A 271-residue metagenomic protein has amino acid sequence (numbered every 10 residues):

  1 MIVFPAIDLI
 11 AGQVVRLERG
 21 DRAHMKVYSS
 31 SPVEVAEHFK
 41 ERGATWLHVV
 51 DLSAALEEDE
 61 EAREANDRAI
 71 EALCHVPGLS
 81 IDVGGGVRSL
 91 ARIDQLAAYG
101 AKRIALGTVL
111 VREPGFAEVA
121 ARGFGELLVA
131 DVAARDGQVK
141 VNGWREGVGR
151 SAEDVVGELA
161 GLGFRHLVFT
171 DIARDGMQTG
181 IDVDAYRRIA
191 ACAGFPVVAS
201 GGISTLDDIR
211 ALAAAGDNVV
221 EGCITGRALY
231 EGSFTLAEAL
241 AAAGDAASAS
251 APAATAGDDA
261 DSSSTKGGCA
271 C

Functional and structural regions predicted by a protein language model:
I2-A6, W46, G78-D82, R103-A105 (+5 more regions): Structural preference for beta-strand elements that scaffold enzyme active sites
D8, F39, L47, L96 (+5 more regions): Conserved, mostly hydrophobic/aromatic
G20-A23, A101-D175: Conserved anion-binding
W46-A65, T108, V168-Q178: Glycine-rich, proline-tolerant flexible connector loops at the mouths of alpha/beta enzymes
S53, E61-R122: Glycine/small-residue-rich loop that forms an oxyanion/phosphate-binding "nest" at active or ligand-binding sites
E58-D82, E118-A133, T179-T205: Alpha-helix-loop-beta-strand connector modules within alpha/beta enzyme cores
P77-R103, D184-V219, F234, A239: Catalytic cores of alpha/beta
F116-G123, A213-G216, V220-G222, L229-C271: C-terminal helical cap(s) of enzyme catalytic domains, especially alpha/beta-barrels
